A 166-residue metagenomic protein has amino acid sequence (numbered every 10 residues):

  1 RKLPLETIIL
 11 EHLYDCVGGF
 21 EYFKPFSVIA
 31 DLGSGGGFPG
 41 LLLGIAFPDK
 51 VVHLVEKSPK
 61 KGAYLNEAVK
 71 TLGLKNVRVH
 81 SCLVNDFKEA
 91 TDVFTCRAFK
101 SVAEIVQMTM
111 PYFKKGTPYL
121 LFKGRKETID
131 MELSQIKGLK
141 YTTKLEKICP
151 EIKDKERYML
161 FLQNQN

Functional and structural regions predicted by a protein language model:
R1-F26, A30, K60-V77: Class I SAM-dependent transferase core
L32-S34: Conserved beta-strand/loop positions that form the S-adenosyl-L-methionine
G36-D49: Conserved SAM-binding loop of SAM-dependent methyltransferases across substrates and taxa, primarily the Class I
V51-E56: Conserved SAM-binding motif I beta-strand of class I
H80-D86, F99-K100: Conserved SAM/SAH-binding loop
V106-P118: A short glycine-rich, Lys/Arg-flanked "PGG" loop and its adjoining helix->strand segment in the class I
G116-E127: Conserved beta-strand signature within the Rossmann-like core of class I S-adenosyl-L-methionine
K126-N166: Active-site capping/gating segments
